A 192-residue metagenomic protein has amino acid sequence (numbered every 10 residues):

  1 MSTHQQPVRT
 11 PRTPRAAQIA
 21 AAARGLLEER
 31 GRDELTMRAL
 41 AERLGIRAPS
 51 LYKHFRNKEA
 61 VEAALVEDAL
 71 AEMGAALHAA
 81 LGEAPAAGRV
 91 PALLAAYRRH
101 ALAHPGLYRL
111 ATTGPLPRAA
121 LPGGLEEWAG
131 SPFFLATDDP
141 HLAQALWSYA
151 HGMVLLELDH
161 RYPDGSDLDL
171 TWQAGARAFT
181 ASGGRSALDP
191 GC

Functional and structural regions predicted by a protein language model:
M1-R30, E34, R38-R43, A60-A63: Basic, helix-initiating cap at the start of DNA-binding domains
I19-L27, A69, M73, Y97 (+1 more regions): Short hydrophobic clusters on alpha-helical segments that form packing/core surfaces in small helical domains
G45-F55: Short hydrophobic/aromatic patch on the recognition helix
E67-P91, P122-S131: Amphipathic alpha-helical linker/stalk segments
V90-T112, W147: Helical hydrophobic small-molecule/effector-binding pocket
T112-W147, S166-A181: Amphipathic alpha-helical packing segments from all-alpha helical-bundle domains
S148-G165, A178-L188: Amphipathic C-terminal alpha-helical segment
